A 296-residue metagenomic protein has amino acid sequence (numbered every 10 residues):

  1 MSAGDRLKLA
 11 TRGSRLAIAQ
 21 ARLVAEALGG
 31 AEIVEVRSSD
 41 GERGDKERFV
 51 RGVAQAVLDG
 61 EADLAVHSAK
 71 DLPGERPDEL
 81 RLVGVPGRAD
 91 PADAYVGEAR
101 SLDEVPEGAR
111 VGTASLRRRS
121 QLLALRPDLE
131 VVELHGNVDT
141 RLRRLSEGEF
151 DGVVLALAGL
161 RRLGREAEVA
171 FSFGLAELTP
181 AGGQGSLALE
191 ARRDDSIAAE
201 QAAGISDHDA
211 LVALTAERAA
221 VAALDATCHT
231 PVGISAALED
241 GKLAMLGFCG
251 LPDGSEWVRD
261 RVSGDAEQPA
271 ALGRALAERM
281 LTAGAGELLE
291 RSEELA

Functional and structural regions predicted by a protein language model:
M1-E42, E47-V50, A124, D128-A296: Small-molecule-sensing regulatory modules
K8-A10, A65, V83, G112 (+1 more regions): Short, well-ordered beta-strand segments
R43-D45, P77-L80: Glycine-rich loop at the start of a catalytic domain that most often binds anionic cofactors/ligands
R43-H67: Short, structured active-site "lid" loops
Q55-A56, Q121, R143-R144: Well-formed, non-transmembrane alpha-helical positions, independent of function
A69-K70, D78-L129: A conserved helix-loop-strand patch within extracytoplasmic ligand-binding domains of the periplasmic binding
A69-L72, A158-L160: Short glycine-rich anion-binding loops that position phosphate/pyrophosphate groups of nucleotides and phosphorylated
E75-R76, L163: Glycine/Thr-rich phosphate-binding loops of Rossmann-like dinucleotide-binding domains
